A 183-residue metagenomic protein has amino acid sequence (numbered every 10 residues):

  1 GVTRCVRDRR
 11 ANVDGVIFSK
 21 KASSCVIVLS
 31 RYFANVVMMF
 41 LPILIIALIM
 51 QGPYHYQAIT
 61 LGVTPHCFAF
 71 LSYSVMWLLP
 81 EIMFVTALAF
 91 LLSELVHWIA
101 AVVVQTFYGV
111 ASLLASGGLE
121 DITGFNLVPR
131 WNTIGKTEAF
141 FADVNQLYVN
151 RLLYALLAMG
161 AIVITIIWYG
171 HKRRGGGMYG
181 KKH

Functional and structural regions predicted by a protein language model:
G1, N35-L41, L113-D121: Alpha-helical transmembrane segments of integral membrane proteins, especially early/N-terminal helices
V2-V37: Helix-loop-helix units of permease transmembrane domains in multi-pass membrane transporters, especially ABC
V6, W77-E81, A158: Alpha-helical transmembrane segments of multi-pass membrane transport proteins
D14-V26, I49-Q51, S93-G109: Hydrophobic alpha-helical transmembrane segments
L29-W98: Secretory targeting signals
A100, V104-H183: Terminal transmembrane helical anchor/hairpin motif
